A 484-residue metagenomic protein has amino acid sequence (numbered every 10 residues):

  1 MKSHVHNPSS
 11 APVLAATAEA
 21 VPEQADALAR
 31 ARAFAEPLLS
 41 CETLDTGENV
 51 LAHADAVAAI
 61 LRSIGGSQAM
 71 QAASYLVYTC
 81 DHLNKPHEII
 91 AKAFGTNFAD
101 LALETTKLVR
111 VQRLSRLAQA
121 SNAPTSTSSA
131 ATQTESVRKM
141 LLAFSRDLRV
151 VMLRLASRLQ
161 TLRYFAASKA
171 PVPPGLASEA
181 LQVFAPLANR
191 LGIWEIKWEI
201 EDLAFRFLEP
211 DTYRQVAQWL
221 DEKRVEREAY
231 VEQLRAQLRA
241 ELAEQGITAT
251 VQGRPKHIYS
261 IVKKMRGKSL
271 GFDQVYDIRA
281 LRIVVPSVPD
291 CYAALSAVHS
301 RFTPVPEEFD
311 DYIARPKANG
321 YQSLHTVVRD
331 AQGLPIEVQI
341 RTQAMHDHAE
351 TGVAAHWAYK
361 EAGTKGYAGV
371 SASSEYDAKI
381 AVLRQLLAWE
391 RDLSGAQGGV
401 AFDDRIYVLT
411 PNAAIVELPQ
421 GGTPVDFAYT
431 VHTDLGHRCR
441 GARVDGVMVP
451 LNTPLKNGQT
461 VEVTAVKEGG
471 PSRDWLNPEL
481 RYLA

Functional and structural regions predicted by a protein language model:
M1-F144: Metal-dependent phosphohydrolase cores
H6-N7, P37, F98, T106-R279 (+3 more regions): Internal insertion modules embedded within essential enzymes
V21-Q24, A52-H53, D202, L234-R235 (+1 more regions): Short acidic/polar alpha-helix capping motifs at helix-coil junctions
V284-P286: Short hydrophobic/aromatic beta-strand micro-patches that form the beta-sheet surface supporting nucleotide- or nucleic
H299: Solvent-exposed beta-hairpin/edge-strand motifs
